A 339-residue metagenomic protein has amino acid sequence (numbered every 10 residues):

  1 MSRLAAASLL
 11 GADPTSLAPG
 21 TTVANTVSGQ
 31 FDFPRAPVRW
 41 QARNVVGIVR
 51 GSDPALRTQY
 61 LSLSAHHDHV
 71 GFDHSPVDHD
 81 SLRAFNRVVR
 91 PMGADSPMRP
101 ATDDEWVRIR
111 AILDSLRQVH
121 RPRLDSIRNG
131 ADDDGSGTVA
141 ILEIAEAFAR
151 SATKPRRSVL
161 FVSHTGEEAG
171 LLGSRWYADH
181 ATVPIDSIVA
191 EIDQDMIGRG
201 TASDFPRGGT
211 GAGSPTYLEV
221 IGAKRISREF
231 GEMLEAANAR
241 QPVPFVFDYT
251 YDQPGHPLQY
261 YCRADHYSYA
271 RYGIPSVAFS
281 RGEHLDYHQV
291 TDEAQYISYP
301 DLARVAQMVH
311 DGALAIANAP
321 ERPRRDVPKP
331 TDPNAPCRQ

Functional and structural regions predicted by a protein language model:
M1, F31-A36, V77-D80, V88 (+6 more regions): Second-shell loop/turn segments in exported
M1-G51, T58-Y60, H67, D73-R123 (+2 more regions): Structured lumen-facing ectodomains of secretory-pathway proteins
M1-P14, H164-A278: Metal-dependent peptidase/peptidase-like ectodomains
L4, P37-V38, P122, A131-V139 (+5 more regions): Soluble non-cytosolic domains of exported or imported proteins
A36-W40, D53-P54, H67-G71, G166-G170 (+2 more regions): Solvent-exposed loop/turn segments at secondary-structure junctions within structured extracellular/periplasmic domains
R57-Y60, F72-H79, T153, L171-R175 (+2 more regions): Short, solvent-exposed loop/turn and secondary-structure capping segments
P122-N129, E143-L172, Q194: Short helix-loop-beta-strand segments that form the rim/entrance of peptidase-like active sites
S280, H284-Q339: His/Asp/Glu-rich mid-to-C-terminal helical/loop segments that flank catalytic regions of hydrolases
